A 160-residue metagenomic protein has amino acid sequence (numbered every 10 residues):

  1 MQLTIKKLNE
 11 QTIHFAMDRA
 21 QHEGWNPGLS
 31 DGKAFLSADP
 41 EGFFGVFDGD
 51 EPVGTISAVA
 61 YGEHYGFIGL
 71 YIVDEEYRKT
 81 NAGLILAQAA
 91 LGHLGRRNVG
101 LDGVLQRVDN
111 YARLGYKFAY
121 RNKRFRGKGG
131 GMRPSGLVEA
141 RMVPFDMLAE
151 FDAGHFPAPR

Functional and structural regions predicted by a protein language model:
Q2-F15, S135-M147: A short beta-loop-alpha structural element at the N-terminal edge of CoA-dependent acyl/N-acetyltransferase catalytic
D18-S30, F151-R160: Helix-loop element at the rim of GNAT/NAT acetyltransferase active sites that forms part of the acceptor-substrate
A34-G54, N98, R121, R160: A short helix-loop-beta-strand connector motif used in the catalytic cores of GNAT acetyltransferases and, in some
G45, D50-A60, G66-I72: Conserved beta-strand in the GNAT
V73, K79-G92: Conserved acetyl-CoA-binding loop-helix of GNAT-fold acetyltransferases
A87, G92-Q106: Conserved GNAT acetyl-CoA-binding A-motif
N110-Y116: Conserved active-site tyrosine of GNAT-family acetyltransferases
Y116-R160: Amide-forming acyltransferase catalytic core, primarily the GNAT-like/NAT-type and related acyltransferase folds
